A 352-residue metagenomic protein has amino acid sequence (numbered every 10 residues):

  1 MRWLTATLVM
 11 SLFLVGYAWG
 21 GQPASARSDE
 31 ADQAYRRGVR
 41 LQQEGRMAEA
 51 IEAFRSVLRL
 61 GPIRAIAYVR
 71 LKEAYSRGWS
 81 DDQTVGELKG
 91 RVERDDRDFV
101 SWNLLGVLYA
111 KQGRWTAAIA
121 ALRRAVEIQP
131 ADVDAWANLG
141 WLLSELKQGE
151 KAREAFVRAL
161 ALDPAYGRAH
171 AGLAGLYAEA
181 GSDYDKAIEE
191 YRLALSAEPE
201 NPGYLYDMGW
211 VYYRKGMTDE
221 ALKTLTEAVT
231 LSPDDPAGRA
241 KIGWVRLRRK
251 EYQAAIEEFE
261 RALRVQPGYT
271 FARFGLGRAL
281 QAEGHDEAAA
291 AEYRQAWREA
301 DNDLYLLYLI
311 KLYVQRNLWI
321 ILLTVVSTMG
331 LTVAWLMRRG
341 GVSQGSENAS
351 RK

Functional and structural regions predicted by a protein language model:
G16-D82, G86, R298-L304, K352: N-terminal leader/linker segments that initiate helical-solenoid repeat arrays
A31, A65-I66, F99-V100, V133-D134 (+5 more regions): Helix-start (N-cap) detector for alpha-helical repeat units in TPR-like alpha-solenoids, especially tetratricopeptide
R36, R70, N103-L104, N138 (+5 more regions): Canonical tetratricopeptide repeat
V39, E73, V107, W141 (+4 more regions): Residue-level recognition of tetratricopeptide repeat
Q43-A53, S76-G90, K111-R124, D134 (+5 more regions): Structural signature of tandem alpha-helical TPR/SEL1-like repeats, specifically the intra-repeat loop/turn
L60, R94-D95, I128, L162 (+4 more regions): Structural marker of alpha-solenoid helical repeat scaffolds
A240-D301: Extracytoplasmic/lumenal ectodomains and periplasmic regions of secretory and membrane proteins
L307-V325: Juxtamembrane/start-of-transmembrane alpha-helix segments at the extracytoplasmic/lumenal side of membrane anchors
